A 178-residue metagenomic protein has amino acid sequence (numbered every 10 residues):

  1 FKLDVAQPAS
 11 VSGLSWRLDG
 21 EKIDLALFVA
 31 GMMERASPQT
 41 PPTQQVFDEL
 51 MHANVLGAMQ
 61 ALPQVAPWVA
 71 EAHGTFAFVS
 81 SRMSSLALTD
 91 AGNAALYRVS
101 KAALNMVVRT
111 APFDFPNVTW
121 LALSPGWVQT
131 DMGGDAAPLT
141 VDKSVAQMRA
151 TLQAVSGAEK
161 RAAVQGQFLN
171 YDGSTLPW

Functional and structural regions predicted by a protein language model:
F1-A9: Rossmann-fold cofactor-recognition segment
S10-G13, G57-Q64: Conserved mid-core alpha-helix of short-chain dehydrogenase/reductase
S15, L62, V108, V145-M148: Short-chain dehydrogenase/reductase
L18-K22, E71-A72: Glycine-rich phosphate-binding loop signature in dinucleotide/nucleotide-binding domains
I23-G31, F78, L121: Rossmann-fold scaffold of SDR-type NAD(P)-dependent oxidoreductases
M32-V55, M59-A61, H73-F113: Catalytic loop of short-chain dehydrogenase/reductase
A36, S85-L88, S124-A136: Short beta-loop-alpha junction of Rossmann-like oxidoreductase domains
A122-P125, G134-W178: C-terminal helical subdomain
